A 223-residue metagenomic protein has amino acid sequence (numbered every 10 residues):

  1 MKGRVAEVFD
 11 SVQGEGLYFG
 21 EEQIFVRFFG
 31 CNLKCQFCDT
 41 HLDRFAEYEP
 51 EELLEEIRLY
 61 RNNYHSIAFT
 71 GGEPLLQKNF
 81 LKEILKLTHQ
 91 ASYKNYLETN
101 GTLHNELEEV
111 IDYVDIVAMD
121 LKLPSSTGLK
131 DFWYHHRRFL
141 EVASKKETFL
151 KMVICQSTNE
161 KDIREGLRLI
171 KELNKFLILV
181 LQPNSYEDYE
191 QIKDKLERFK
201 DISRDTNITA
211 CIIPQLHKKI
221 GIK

Functional and structural regions predicted by a protein language model:
K2-K34: N-terminal pre-triad scaffold of radical SAM enzymes
G3-E7, E22-Q23, F37-I116: Conserved Radical SAM active-site core
V8, F28, G72, L121 (+1 more regions): Fold-independent oxyanion-binding glycine-rich loops and adjacent beta-strand/coil segments at enzyme active sites
Q13, L54-R58, K171: Generic structural signal for well-ordered alpha-helical scaffold segments
R27, T70, V180: Conserved Rossmann-like nucleotide-binding pocket used by diverse enzymes that bind dinucleotide cofactors
L76-C211, Q215-K223: Conserved AdoMet/S-adenosylmethionine-binding subsite of the radical SAM
